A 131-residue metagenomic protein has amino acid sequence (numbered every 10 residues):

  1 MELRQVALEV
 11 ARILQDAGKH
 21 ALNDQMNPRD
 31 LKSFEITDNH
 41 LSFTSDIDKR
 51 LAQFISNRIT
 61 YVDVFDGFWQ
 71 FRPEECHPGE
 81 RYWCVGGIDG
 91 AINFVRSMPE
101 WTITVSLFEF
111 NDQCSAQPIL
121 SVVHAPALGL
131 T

Functional and structural regions predicted by a protein language model:
M1-I88: N-terminal subdomain of lithium-sensitive/metallo-dependent phosphomonoesterases centered on the IMPase/IPPase/PAP
H77-T131: DPxDG-like acidic metal-binding loop motif
